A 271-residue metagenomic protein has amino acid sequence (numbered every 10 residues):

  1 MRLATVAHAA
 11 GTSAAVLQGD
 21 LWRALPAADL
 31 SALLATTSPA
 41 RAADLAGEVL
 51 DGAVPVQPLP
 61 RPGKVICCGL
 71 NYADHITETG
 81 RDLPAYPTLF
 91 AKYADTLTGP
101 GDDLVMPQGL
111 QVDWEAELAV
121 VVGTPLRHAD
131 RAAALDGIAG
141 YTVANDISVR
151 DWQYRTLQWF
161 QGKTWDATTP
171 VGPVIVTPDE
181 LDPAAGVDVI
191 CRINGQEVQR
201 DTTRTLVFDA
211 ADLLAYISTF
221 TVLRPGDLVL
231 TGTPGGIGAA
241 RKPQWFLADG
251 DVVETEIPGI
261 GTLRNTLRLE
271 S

Functional and structural regions predicted by a protein language model:
M1-P87, G109, E254: N-terminal non-catalytic cap/leader segment that marks the start of a structured domain
A4, V56-Q57, E78-G80, L104-V112 (+5 more regions): A generic local secondary-structure boundary/capping motif
A7, K92, G101, Q108 (+6 more regions): Short, structured patches in soluble enzyme cores that scaffold and shape functional sites
A9-A10, E48-V54, P58, H75 (+1 more regions): Catalytic-pocket segment enriched in acidic/His residues
L25, D82-Y86, D130-T142: Short Gly/aromatic-enriched secondary-structure transition segments
L83-P100, V112-W114, A248-G259: Structural signature of FAD isoalloxazine-binding scaffolds in flavoprotein oxidoreductases
T88-M106, L126-R127, A167-V174, P234-G238: Short catalytic-site patches enriched in acidic/histidine residues that coordinate or position cofactors/metals
